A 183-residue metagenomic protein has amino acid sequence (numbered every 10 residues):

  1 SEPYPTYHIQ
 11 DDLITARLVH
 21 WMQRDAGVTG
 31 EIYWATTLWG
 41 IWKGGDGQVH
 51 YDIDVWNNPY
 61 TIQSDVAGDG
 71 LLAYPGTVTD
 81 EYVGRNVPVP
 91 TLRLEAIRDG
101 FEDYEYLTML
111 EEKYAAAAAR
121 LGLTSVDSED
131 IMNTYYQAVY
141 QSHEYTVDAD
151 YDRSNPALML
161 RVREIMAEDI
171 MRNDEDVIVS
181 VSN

Functional and structural regions predicted by a protein language model:
S1, S182-N183: Accessible peptide chain termini
S1-K43: Catalytic-core regions of glycoside hydrolase
V28, G45-V181: Catalytic domains of carbohydrate-active enzymes that cleave complex glycans
